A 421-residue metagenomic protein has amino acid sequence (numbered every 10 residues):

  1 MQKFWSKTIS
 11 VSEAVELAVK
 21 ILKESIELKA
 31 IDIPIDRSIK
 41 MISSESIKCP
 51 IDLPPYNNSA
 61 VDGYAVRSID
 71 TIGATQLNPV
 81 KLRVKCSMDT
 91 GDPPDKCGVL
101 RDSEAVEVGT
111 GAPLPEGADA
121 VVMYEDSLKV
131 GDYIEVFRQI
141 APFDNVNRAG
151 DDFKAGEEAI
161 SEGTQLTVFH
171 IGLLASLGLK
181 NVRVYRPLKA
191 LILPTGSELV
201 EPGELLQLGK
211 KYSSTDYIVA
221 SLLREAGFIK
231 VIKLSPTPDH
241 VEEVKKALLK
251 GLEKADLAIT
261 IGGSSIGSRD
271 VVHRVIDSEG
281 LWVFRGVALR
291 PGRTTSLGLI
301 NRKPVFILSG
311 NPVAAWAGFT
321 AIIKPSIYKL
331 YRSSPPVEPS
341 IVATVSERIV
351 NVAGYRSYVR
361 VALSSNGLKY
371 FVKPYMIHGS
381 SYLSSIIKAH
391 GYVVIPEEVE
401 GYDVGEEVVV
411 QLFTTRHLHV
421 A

Functional and structural regions predicted by a protein language model:
Q2-S12, K180-L308, P312-I322: Helix-rich terminal scaffold detector
Q2-S6, A65-S235, L249-K250, M376 (+3 more regions): Short, glycine/charged-enriched hinge/interface segments at domain edges or termini
K7-A74, L166: Intrinsically disordered, low-complexity, positively charged segments
T8, S12-V15, I26, I31 (+5 more regions): Flexible glycine/proline-rich
I9-E13, A30-I33, V61, P115 (+19 more regions): Conserved active-site and cofactor/substrate-binding residues in soluble primary-metabolism enzymes
E16, K20-K23, R101, D132-E135 (+5 more regions): Replace "anionic and nucleotidyl ligands
A18-I26, S46, L114, E157-T164 (+8 more regions): Structural signal for hydrophobic packing residues in well-ordered secondary-structure cores of soluble enzyme domains
